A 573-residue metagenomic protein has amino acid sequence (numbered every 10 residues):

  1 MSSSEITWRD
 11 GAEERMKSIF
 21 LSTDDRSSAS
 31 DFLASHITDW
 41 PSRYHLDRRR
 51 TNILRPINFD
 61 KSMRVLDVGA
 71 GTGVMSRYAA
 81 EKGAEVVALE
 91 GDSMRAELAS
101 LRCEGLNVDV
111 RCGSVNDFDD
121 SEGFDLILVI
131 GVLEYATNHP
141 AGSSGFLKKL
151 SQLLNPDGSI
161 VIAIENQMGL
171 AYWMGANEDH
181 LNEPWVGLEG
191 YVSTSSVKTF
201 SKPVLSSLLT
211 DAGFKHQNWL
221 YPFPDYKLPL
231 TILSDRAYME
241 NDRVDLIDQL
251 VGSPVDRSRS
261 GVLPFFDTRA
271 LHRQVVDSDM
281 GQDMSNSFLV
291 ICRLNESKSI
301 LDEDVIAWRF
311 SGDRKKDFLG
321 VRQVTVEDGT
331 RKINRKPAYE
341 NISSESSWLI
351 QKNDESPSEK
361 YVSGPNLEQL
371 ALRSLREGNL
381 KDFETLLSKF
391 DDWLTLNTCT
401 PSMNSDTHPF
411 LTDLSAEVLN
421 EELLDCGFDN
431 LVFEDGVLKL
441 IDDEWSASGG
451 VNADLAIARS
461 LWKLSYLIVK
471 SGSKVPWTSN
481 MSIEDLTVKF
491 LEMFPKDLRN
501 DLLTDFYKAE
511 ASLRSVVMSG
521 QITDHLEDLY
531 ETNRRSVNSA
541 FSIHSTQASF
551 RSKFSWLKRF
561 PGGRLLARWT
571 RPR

Functional and structural regions predicted by a protein language model:
T72-G83: Conserved SAM-binding loop of SAM-dependent methyltransferases across substrates and taxa, primarily the Class I
G142-S159: A short glycine-rich, Lys/Arg-flanked "PGG" loop and its adjoining helix->strand segment in the class I
V161-E183: Conserved class I S-adenosyl-L-methionine
Y191, S415-S473: Catalytic activation segment of kinase domains across protein kinase-like and atypical kinase folds
S195-G213, Q217-W219: Short alpha-helix
N218, P222-V324: Rossmann-like AdoMet/SAM-dependent catalytic core
S285, S297-D406: Conserved ATP-binding subdomain of kinase catalytic cores across diverse folds
S519-R573: Boundary detector for helix-to-coil junctions that initiate low-complexity/charged tails
